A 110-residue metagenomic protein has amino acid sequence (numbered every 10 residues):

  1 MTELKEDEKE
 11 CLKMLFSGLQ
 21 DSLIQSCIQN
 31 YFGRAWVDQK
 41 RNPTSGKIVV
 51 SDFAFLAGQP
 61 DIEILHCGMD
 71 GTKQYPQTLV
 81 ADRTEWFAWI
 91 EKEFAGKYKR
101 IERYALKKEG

Functional and structural regions predicted by a protein language model:
M1, G33, A95-Y98: Short glycine-aromatic motifs
M1-D21, R103-A105, E109-G110: Short amphipathic alpha-helix that is part of the acyltransferase structural core
C27-K40, V50: A short helix-loop-beta-strand connector motif used in the catalytic cores of GNAT acetyltransferases and, in some
Q39-P43, I48-G110: Acyl-donor-binding surface of acyltransferase catalytic domains
